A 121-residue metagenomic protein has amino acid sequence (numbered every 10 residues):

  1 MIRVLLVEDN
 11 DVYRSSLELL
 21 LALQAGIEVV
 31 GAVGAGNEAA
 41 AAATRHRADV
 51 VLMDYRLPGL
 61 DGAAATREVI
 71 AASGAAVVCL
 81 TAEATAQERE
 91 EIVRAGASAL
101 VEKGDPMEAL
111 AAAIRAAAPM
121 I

Functional and structural regions predicted by a protein language model:
E8: Conserved acidic carboxylate
D11-G31: Two-component/phosphorelay signaling modules centered on CheY-like receiver
A35-E38, D61-A64: Acidic catalytic/metal-coordinating carboxylates
D54, T81: Active-site residues of response regulator receiver
P58, T85: The feature encodes the CheY-like receiver
A63-G74: Short amphipathic alpha-helix used as the core "switch/output" element in two-component signaling
Q87, D105-R115: C-terminal output helix
